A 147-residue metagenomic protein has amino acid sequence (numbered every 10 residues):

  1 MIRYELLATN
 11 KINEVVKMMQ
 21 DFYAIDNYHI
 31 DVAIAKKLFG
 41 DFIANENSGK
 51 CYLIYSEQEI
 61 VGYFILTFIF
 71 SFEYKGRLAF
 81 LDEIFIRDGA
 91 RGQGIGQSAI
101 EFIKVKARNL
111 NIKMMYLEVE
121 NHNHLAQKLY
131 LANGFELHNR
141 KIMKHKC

Functional and structural regions predicted by a protein language model:
I2-K17: A short beta-loop-alpha structural element at the N-terminal edge of CoA-dependent acyl/N-acetyltransferase catalytic
M19-D41: Conserved GNAT-fold acetyl-CoA-binding loop/helix
I43-L53: A short helix-loop-beta-strand connector motif used in the catalytic cores of GNAT acetyltransferases and, in some
L53, E59-F68: Conserved beta-strand in the GNAT
I86, G92-V105, L131-A132: Conserved acetyl-CoA-binding loop-helix of GNAT-fold acetyltransferases
I100, A107-E118: Conserved GNAT acetyl-CoA-binding A-motif
K113-A126, K144-C147: Conserved beta-strand-loop-alpha-helix junction that forms the acyl-donor binding cleft
L131-R140: Conserved acetyl-CoA-binding loop of GNAT-fold acetyltransferases
